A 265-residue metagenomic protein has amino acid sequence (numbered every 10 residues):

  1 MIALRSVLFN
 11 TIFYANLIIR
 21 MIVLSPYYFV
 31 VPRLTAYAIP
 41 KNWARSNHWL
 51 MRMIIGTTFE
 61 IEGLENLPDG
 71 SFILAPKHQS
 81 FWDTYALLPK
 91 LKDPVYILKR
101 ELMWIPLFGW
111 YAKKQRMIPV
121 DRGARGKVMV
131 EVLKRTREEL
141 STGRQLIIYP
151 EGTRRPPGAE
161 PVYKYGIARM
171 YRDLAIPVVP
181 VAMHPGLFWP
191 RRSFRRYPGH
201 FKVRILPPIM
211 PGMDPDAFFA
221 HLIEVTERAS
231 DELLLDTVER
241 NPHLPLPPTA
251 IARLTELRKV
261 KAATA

Functional and structural regions predicted by a protein language model:
M1-I73, E256-A265: Membrane-proximal helical "anchor" segments flanking the first transmembrane region of inner-membrane enzymes
M21-K41, R45, R52-I54, D69-R125: Catalytic core of membrane glycerolipid acyltransferases/transacylases, capturing the structured, soluble-facing
M53-I61, M129-V130, H184-L187: Short gly/ser/thr-rich secondary-structure transition/capping motifs
I61, I118-D121, P211: Short acidic-hydrophobic, aromatic-tinged amphipathic segments that line or gate anion-handling sites
I61, L74, Y96-I97, V203-I205: Generic preference for hydrophobic
V130-A265: Non-catalytic C-terminal accessory region of glycerolipid acyltransferases and related lyso-lipid remodeling enzymes
